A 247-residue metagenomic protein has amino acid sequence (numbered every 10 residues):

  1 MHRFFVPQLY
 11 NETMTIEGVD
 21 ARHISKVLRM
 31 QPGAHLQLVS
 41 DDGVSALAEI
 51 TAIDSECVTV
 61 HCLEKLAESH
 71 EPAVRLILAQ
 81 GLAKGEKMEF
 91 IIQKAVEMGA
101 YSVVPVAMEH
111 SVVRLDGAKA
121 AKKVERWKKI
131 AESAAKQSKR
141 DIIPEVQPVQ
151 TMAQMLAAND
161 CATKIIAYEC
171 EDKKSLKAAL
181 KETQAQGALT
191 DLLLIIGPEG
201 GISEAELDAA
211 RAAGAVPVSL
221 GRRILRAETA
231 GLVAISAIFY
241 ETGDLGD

Functional and structural regions predicted by a protein language model:
M1-A67, A118: N-terminal positively charged helical leader segments and presequences
G33, A95, A131, A210 (+1 more regions): Residue-level signal for inorganic ion chemistry
L36, H61, H70-A79, Q186-L189: Mobile, glycine- and charge-enriched loop segments and immediately flanking short secondary-structure elements within
V60, I143-Q147, P217: Generic structural signal for residues in well-ordered beta-strands
K65, A107-H110, R222-R223: Short, ordered loop/turn segments at secondary-structure junctions
S69-I166: RNA substrate-binding interface of SAM-dependent RNA methyltransferases
N159-G201, E206, A215-V218: Active-site/ligand-binding-proximal alpha/beta "capping" segment
E204-D247: Structured adenosyl-cofactor binding patch, chiefly the S-adenosyl-L-methionine
